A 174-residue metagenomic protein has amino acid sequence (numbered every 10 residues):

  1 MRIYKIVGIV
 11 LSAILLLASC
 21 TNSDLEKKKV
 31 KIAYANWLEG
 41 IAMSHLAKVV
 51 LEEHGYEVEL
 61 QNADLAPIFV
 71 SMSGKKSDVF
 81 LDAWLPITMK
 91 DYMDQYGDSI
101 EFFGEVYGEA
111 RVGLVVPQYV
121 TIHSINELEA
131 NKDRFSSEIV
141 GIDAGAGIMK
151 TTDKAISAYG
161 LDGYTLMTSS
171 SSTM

Functional and structural regions predicted by a protein language model:
M1-I6: Positively charged n-region of N-terminal signal peptides that target proteins for export
L16-S19: C-terminal motif of bacterial Sec signal peptides marking the signal peptidase cleavage site
T21-S23: Bacterial signal peptide processing site
E26-E39, Y56-Q61, S136-V140: Short, well-ordered beta-strand elements
W37-L38, E59-S71, L166-M174: Short helix-initiation/N-cap motifs at beta->coil->alpha
S44, D64-G97: Pocket-flanking alpha-helical
A47-H54, A130-S137, G141-M167: Ligand-binding cleft/hinge of the Venus flytrap
D98-G145: A conserved helix-loop-strand patch within extracytoplasmic ligand-binding domains of the periplasmic binding
